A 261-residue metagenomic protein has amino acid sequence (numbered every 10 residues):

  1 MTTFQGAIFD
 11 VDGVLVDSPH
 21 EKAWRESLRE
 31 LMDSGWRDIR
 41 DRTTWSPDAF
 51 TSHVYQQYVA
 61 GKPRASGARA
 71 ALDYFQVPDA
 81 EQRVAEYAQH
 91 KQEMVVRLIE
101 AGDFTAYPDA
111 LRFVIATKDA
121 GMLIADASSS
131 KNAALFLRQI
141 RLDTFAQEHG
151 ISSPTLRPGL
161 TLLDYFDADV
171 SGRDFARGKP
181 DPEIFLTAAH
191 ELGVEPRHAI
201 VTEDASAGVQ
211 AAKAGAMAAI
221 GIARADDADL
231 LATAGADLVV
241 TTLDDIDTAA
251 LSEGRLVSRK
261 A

Functional and structural regions predicted by a protein language model:
M1-G6, L111-I115, K131-A261: Asp-based, Mg2+/Mn2+-dependent phosphohydrolase catalytic module
M1-H53: Active-site neighborhood of HAD-like aspartate-dependent phosphohydrolases
T2, I8, R97-D126: Short, acidic loop-to-helix structural element flanking the phosphoryl-transfer center in phosphate-processing enzymes
V14, D126-S130, A223: Conserved phosphate-coupling serine/threonine residues in phosphotransfer and NTP-handling enzymes
E21, R25, R29, D33 (+6 more regions): An amphipathic alpha-helix signature
M32-Q56, V77-Y87, K91, L162-F166 (+1 more regions): Short, surface-exposed acidic
H53-L98, P108, A116: A metal-dependent, Asp-based hydrolase signature
